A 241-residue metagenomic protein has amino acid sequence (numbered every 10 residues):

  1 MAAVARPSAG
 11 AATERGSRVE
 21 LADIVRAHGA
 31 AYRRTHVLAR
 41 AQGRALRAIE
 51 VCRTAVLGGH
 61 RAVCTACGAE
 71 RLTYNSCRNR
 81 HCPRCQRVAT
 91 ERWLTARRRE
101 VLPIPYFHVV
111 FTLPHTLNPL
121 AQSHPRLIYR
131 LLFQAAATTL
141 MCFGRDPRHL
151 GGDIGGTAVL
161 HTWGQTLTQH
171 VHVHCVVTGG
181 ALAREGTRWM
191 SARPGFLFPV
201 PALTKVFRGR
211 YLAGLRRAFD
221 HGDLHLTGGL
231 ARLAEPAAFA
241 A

Functional and structural regions predicted by a protein language model:
M1-A241: Beta->alpha loop/short-helix hinge microenvironment recognizer with preference for catalytic Tyr/His contexts
